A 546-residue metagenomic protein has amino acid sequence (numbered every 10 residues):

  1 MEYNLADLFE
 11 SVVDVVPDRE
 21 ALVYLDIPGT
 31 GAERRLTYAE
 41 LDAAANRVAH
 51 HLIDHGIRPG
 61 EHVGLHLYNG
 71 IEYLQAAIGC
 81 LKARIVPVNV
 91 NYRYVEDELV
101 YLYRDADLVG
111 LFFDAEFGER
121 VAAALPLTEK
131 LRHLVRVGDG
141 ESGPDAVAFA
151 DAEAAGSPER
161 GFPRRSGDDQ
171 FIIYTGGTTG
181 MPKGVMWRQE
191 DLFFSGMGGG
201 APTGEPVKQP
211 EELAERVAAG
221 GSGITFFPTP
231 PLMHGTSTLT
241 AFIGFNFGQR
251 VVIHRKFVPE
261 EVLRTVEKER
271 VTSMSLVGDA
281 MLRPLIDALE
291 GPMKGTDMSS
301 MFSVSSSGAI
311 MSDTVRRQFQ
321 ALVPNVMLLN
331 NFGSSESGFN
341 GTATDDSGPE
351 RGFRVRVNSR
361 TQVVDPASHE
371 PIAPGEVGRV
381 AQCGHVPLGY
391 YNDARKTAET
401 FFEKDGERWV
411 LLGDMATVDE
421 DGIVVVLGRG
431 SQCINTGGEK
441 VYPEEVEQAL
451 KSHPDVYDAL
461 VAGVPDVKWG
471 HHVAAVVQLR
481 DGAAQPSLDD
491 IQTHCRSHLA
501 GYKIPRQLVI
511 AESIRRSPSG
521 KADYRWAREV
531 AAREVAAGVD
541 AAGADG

Functional and structural regions predicted by a protein language model:
P17-E20, G156-Y174, G180-M181, M186 (+1 more regions): Conserved pre-ATP/AMP-binding loop-to-beta segment of ANL
L22-G70, L74, I78, V95-V100 (+1 more regions): Conserved AMP-binding/adenylate-forming core of the ANL superfamily
D26-R34, E119-D169, G176, F193-F194 (+2 more regions): ANL superfamily adenylate-forming
D54-H55, K82-E153: Structural core segment of the AMP-binding/adenylate-forming
Y94-Y103, L111-F113, R264, M274 (+7 more regions): AMP-binding/adenylate-forming catalytic core of the ANL superfamily
G177, N246-F247, V271-L276, I286-R351 (+1 more regions): Gly/Ser/Thr-rich phosphate-binding loop
S195-T229, M233-S275, A288: Conserved AMP-binding/adenylation subdomain of ANL enzymes
R356, S368-F401, E439-V441: Conserved ATP/PPi-binding loop(s) of AMP-dependent carboxylate-activating enzymes
